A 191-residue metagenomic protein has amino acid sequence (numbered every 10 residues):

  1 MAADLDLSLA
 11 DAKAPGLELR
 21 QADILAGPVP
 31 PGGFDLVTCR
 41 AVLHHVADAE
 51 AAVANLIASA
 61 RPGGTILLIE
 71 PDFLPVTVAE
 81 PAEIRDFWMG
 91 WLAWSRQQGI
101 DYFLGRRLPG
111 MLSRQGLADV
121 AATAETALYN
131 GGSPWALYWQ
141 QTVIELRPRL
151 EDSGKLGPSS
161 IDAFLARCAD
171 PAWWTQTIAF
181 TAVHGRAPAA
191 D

Functional and structural regions predicted by a protein language model:
M1-V29, L36, E50-A51, N55: Class I SAM-dependent methyltransferase SAM/SAH-binding core
P15, G32, V37, Q115 (+1 more regions): Structured loop/turn residues at beta-strand edges in well-structured enzyme cores
L17-L19, E83-F87, Y138-Q141: Short, hinge-like loop/turn segments at secondary-structure boundaries
C39-L43, I69: Residues lining the SAM
A47, R61, L117: Short conserved AdoMet
A60-I66: Short glycine-dipeptide loop
L67-S133, E151, K155: Conserved catalytic/acceptor-binding region of the Class I
S113-D191: Conserved Class I S-adenosyl-L-methionine
